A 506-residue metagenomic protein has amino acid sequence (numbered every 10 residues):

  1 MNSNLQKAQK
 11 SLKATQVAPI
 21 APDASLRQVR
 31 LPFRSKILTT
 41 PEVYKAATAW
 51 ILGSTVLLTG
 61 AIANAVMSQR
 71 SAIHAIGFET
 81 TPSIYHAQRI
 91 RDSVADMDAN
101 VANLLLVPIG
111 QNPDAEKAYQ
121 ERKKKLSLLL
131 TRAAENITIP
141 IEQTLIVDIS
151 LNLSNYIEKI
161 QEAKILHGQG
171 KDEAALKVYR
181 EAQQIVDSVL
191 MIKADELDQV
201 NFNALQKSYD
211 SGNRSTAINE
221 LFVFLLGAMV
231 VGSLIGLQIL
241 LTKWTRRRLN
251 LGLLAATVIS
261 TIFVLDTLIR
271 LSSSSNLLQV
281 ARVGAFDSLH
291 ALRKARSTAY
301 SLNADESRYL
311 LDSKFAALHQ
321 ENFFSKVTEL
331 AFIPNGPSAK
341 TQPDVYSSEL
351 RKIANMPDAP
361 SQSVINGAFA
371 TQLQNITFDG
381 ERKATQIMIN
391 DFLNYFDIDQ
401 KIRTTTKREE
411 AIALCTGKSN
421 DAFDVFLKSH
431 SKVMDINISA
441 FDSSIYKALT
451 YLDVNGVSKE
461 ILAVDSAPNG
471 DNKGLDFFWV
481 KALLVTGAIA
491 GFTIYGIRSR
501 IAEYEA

Functional and structural regions predicted by a protein language model:
N2-K36, K459, A463-P468, E505-A506: N-terminal sensory and localization modules of signal-transduction and trafficking proteins
N2-Q6, D23-S68: Hydrophobic secretory-pathway targeting helix
P22-R30, L190-D210, L225-L237, F426-S466: Juxtamembrane amphipathic/hinge helix adjacent to a transmembrane helix
R30-Y44, A65, A217-S275, G474-A506: Juxtamembrane interface at the cytosolic side of transmembrane helices
T59-V94, T216-E220, F263-A299, V457-L475: Amphipathic alpha-helical segments and their boundaries
A72-L145, A281-A384: Membrane-proximal N-terminal soluble sensing/regulatory segments of transmembrane proteins
I76, P108-A115, D172-L176, S211-S215 (+8 more regions): Alpha-helical rod/repeat scaffolding segments in eukaryotic adaptors/tethers and long-chain four-helix cytokines
P140-N213, S363-I436, D442-I445: Polar/charged, Q/E/K-enriched amphipathic alpha-helical segments with strong coiled-coil propensity that act as
